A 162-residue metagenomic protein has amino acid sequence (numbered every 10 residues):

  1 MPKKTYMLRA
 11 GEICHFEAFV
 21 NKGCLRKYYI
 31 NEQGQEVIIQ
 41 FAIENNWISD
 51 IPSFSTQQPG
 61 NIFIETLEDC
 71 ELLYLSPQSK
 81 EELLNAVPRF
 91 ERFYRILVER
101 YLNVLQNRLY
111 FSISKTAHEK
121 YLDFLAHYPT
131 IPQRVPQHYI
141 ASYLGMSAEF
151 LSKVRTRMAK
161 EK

Functional and structural regions predicted by a protein language model:
M1-K22: Regulatory nucleotide-sensing modules
T5, N61-I62, E81-L83, L105-S112 (+1 more regions): Short helix-to-loop capping/linker segments positioned immediately adjacent to catalytic or ligand/cofactor-binding
A10-E12, T56-Q57, Q133: Short solvent-exposed loop/turn micro-motifs enriched in small/polar/acidic residues
Y29-G34: Cytochrome P450 core scaffold surrounding the K-helix E-X-X-R motif and the conserved "meander" helix-loop region
I38-I96: Cyclic-nucleotide recognition modules
S79-K80, F90, Y94, Y101-L105 (+3 more regions): Alpha-helical bundle regulatory/interaction domains
K115-K162: Phosphate-/nucleic-acid-contacting segments
